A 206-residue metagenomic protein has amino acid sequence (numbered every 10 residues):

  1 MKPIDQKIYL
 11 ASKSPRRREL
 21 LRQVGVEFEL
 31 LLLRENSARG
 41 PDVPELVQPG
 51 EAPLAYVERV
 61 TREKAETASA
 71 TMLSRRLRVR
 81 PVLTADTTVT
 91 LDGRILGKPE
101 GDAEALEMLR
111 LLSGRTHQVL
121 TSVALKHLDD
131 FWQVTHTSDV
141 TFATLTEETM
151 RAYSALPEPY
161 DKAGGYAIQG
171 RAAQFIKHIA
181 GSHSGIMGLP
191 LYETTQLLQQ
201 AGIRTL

Functional and structural regions predicted by a protein language model:
K2-Q6, Q48-L206: Anionic-ligand binding patches
K2-V26: N-terminal beta1-alpha1 ligand-phosphate binding loop
K13, L33, L128: Cofactor-binding loop segments of dinucleotide-utilizing enzymes, especially the Rossmann-like FAD- and NAD(P)+-binding
R16, N36-A38, F131: Surface-exposed, flexible loop/turn segments at secondary-structure boundaries
R17-R18, L30, H183: Internal amphipathic alpha-helical segments of the cytochrome P450 catalytic fold
F28-A38: A short beta-strand-loop structural module common to alpha/beta enzyme folds
A38-L46: Short, charged, surface-exposed secondary-structure boundary motifs
